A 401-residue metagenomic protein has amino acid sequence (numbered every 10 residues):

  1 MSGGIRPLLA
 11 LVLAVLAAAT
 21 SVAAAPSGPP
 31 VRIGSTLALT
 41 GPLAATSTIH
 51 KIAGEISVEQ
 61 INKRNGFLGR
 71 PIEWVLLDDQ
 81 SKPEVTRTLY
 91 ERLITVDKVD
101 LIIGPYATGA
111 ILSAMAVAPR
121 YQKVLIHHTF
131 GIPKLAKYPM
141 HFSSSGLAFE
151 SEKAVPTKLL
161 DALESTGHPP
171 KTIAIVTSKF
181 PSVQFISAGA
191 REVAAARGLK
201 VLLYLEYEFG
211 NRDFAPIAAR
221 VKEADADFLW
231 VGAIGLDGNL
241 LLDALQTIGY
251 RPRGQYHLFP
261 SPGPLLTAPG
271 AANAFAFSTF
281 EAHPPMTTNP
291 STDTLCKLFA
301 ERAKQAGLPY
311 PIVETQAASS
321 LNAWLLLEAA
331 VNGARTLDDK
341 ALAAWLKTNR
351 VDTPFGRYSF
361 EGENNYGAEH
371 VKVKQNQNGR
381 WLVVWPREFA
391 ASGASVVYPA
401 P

Functional and structural regions predicted by a protein language model:
M1-R32, P399-P401: Short, low-complexity disordered leader/linker segments with a strong preference for bacterial N-terminal type II
P26-V31, K51-W74, E164-H168, A195-G198: Signal peptide-proximal N-terminal region of secreted/periplasmic/extracellular or secretory-lumen proteins
V31-E55, L77-E84, Y106-A107, V176-F185 (+2 more regions): Extracytoplasmic "Venus flytrap"
R32, A45-I52, R64-L135, Y207-F214 (+1 more regions): Beta-alpha junction/loop-to-helix N-cap segments that form part of ligand/metal-binding clefts
V99-Y204, R253-F277: Extracytoplasmic ligand/sensor domains, especially the bilobed periplasmic-binding protein
T108-P119, A226-I248, W324-L326: Hydrophobic alpha-helical
L245-L321, N332, V384-G393, V397-A400: Extracellular/periplasmic periplasmic-binding protein-like sensory domains
E301-A317, E328-V383: Segments of small-molecule ligand-sensing domains
